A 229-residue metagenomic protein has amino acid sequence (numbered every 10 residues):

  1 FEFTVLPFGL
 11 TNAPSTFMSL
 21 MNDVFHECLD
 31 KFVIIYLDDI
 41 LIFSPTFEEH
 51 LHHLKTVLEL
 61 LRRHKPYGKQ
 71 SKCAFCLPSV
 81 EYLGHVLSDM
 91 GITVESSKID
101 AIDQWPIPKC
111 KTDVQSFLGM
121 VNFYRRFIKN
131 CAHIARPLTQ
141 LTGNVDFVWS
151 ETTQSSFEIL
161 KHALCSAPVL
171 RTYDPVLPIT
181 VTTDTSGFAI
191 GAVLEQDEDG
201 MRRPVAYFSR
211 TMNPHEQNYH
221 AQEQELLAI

Functional and structural regions predicted by a protein language model:
F1-I229: Retroelement reverse transcriptase polymerase core
